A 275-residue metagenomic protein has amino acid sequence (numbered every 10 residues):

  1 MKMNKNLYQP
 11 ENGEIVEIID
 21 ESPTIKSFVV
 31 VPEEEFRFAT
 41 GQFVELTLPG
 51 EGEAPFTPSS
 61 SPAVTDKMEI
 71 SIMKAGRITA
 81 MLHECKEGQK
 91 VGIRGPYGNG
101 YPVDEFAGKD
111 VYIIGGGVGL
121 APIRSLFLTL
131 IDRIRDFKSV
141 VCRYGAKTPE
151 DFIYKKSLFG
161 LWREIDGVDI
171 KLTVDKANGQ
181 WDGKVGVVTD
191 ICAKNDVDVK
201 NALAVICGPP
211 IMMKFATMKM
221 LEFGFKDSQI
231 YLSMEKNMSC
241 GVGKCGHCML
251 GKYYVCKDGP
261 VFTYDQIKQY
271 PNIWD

Functional and structural regions predicted by a protein language model:
K2-Q89, K147-T148: Ferredoxin-reductase
G50-E53, G95-G100, W274: Short, charged beta-turn/beta-strand-edge "cap" motif at the junction between a beta-strand and an adjacent loop
R77-M238: FNR/FR-type flavoprotein reductase catalytic core
I211, E235-P260: Local cysteine-cluster metal-coordination motifs and their immediate loop/turn environment, predominantly Fe-S cluster
G246, K257, F262, Q266-D275: Short Fe-S-cluster ligation motifs
